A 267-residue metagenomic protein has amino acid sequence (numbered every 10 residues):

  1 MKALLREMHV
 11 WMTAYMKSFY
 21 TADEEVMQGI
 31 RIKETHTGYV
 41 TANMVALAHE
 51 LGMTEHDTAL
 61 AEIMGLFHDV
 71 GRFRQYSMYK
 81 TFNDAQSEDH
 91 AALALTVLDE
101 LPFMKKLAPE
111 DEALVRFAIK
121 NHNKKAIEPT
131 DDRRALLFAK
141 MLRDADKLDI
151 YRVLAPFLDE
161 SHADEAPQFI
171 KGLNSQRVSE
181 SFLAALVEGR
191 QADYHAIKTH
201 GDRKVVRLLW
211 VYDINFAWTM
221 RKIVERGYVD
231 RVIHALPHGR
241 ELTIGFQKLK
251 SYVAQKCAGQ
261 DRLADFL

Functional and structural regions predicted by a protein language model:
M1-A92, D132: Acidic/His-rich, divalent-metal-binding segments that scaffold phosphate/diphosphate chemistry
K2-L4, G29-G38, A42, A46-T54 (+2 more regions): Divalent metal-dependent phosphate-bond-processing catalytic cores, especially two-metal-ion Mg2+/Mn2+ enzymes that act
M8, I30-K33, D84-E88, L107-D111 (+2 more regions): A generic short-segment signal for beta-strand/edge and adjacent turn/coil regions
M16-T21, R72-Y76, L101-K106, E160-P167: Short low-complexity stretches enriched in small and charged residues
V45, A92-P102, F117-K120, A139-R143 (+1 more regions): A broadly conserved amphipathic alpha-helix scaffold signal in soluble, globular proteins
G52-I63, F103-K120, R134-M141: Acidic/histidine metal-binding catalytic segments
F73-L114, K125: Hydrophobic/aromatic-rich structural module bridging two neighboring secondary-structure elements via a short loop
